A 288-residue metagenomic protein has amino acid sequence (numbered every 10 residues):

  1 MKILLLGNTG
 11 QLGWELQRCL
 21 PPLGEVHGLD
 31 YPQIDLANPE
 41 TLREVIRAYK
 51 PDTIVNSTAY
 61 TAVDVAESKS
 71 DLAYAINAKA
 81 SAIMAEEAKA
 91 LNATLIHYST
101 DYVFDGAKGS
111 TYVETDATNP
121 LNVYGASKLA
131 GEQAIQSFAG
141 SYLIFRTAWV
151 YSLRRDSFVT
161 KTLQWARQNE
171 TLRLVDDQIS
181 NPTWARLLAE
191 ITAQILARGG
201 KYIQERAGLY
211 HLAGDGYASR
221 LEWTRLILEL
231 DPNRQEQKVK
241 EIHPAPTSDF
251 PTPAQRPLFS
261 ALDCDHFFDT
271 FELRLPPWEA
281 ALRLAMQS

Functional and structural regions predicted by a protein language model:
I3-C19: N-terminal Rossmann NAD(P)H-binding glycine-rich loop of SDR-like oxidoreductase domains
P21-E44: Adenosine-cofactor binding site in Rossmann-like domains, unifying the SAM/SAH pocket of S-adenosylmethionine-dependent
E40-I76: NAD(P)H-binding glycine-rich loop region in Rossmannoid oxidoreductase-like domains and their noncatalytic homologs
S68-I96: NAD(P)-cofactor binding segment of oxidoreductase domains
A75, K79-I83, V103-F145, W149-V150: Catalytic helix-loop patch of NAD(P)-dependent Rossmann-fold dehydrogenases
Q133-N181, R186-Q194: NAD(P)-dependent short-chain dehydrogenase/reductase
I191, R198-P251: Mid/C-terminal beta-alpha module of Rossmann-like enzyme folds, strongest in SDR-family dehydrogenases/epimerases
W278-S288: Amphipathic terminal alpha-helices
